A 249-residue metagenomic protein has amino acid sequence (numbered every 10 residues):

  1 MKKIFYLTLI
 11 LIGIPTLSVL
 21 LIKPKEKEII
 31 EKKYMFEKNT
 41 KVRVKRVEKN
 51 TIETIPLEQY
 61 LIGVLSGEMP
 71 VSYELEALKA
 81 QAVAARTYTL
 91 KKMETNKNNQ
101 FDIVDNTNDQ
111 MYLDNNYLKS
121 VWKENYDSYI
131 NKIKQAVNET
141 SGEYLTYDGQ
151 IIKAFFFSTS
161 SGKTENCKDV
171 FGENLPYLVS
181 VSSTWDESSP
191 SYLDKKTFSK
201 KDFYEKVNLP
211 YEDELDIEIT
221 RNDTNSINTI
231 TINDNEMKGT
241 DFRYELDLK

Functional and structural regions predicted by a protein language model:
M1-K2: N-terminal Lys/Arg-rich, disordered targeting/topogenic segments
F5-L21: Hydrophobic membrane-insertion alpha-helices, especially the h-region of bacterial N-terminal signal peptides
I22-P56: N-terminal, intrinsically disordered, polar/charged segments of Gram-positive cell-envelope systems that serve as
K23, L65-V71, E139, Q150 (+1 more regions): Cell-envelope and extracellular/periplasmic
T51-I55, S72-V83, T197: Soluble non-cytosolic domains of exported or imported proteins
P56-Y73, S180-S189: Acidic/histidine-rich, surface-exposed loop or edge segments in extracytoplasmic proteins
Q59, G63, E76, A80-V83 (+5 more regions): Solvent-exposed, polar/charged alpha-helical surfaces in well-ordered, non-transmembrane soluble domains, broadly
K91-K249: Extended substrate/cofactor- or partner-recognition/assembly subdomains adjacent to catalytic sites in enzymes
